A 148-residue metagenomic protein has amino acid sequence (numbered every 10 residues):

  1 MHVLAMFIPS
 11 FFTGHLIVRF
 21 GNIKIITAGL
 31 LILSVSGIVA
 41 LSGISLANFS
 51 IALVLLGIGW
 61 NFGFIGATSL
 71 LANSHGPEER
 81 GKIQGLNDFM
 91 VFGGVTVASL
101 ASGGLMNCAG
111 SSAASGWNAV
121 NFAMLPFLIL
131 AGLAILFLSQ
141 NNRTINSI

Functional and structural regions predicted by a protein language model:
I8-N22, M106: Helix-to-loop junctions at the C-terminal end of transmembrane segments in multipass secondary transporters
G21, S42-I44: Helix-breaking motifs and short loop linkers at transmembrane-helix boundaries and internal kinks in secondary membrane
K24-V39: Structural signature of the two symmetry-related core transmembrane helices
S36, A47-L55: Paired small-residue
F62-G76: Intracellular juxtamembrane helix-capping segments at the cytosolic ends of symmetry-related transmembrane helices
E79-G110: A late C-terminal transmembrane helix in Major Facilitator Superfamily
G104-L128: A membrane-interface helix-boundary motif in multi-pass transporters
F122-I148: Multi-pass alpha-helical transporter architecture, strongest for 12-TM Major Facilitator/SLC carriers used
